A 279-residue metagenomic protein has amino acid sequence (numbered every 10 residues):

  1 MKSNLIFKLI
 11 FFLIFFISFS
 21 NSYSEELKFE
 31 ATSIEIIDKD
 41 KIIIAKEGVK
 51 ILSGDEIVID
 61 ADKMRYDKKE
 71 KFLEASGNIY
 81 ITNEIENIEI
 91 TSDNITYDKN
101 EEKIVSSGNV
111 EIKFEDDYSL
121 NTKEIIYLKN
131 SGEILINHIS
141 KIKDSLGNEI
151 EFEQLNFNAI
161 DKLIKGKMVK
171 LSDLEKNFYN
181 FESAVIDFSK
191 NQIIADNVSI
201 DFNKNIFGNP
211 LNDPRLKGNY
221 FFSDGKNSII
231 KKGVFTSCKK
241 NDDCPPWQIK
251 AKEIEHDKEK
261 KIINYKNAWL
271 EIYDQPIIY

Functional and structural regions predicted by a protein language model:
M1-N4: N-terminal secretory signal peptides that target proteins for export/translocation
I6-K8, E30-A31: Short helix-onset patch at the extreme N-terminus, typifying the N->h transition of secretory signal peptides
K8-S18: Bacterial N-terminal signal peptides
Y23-Y279: Structural signature for solvent-exposed beta-strand/loop edge elements and short helix-capping sites, enriched
